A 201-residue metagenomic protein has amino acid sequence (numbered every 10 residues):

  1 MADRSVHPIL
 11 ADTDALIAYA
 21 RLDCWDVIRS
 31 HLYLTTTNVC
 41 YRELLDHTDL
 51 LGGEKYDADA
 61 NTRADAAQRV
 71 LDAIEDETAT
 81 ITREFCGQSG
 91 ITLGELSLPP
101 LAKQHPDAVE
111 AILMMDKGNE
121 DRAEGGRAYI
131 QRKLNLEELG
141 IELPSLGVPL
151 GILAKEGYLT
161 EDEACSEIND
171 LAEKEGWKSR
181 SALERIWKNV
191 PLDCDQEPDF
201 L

Functional and structural regions predicted by a protein language model:
A2-A111, G118-G157, D162-L201: Active-site-proximal, substrate-binding regions of enzyme catalytic domains and RNA-binding/basic surfaces
